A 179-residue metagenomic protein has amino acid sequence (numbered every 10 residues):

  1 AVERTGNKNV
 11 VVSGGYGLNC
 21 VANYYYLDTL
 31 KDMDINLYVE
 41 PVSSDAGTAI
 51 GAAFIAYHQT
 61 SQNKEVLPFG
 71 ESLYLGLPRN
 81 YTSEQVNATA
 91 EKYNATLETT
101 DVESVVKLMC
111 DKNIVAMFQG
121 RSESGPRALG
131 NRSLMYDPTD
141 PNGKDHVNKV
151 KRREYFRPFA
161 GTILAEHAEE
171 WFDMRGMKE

Functional and structural regions predicted by a protein language model:
A1-V10: Phosphate/ATP-binding catalytic cores across multiple sugar-kinase/actin-like superfamilies, primarily ASKHA
V11-N19: Glycine-rich beta-strand-to-loop/alpha-helix junction loops that act as flexible
N19, N23-E179: Flexible beta->alpha loop and helix N-cap segments adjacent to enzyme active/binding sites
